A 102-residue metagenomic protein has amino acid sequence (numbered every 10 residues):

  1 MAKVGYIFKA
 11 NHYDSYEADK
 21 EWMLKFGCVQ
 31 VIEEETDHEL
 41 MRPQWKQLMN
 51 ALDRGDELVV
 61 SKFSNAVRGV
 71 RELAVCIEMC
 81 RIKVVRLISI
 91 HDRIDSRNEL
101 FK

Functional and structural regions predicted by a protein language model:
M1-K102: Short, structured surface patches at the beginning of a domain
